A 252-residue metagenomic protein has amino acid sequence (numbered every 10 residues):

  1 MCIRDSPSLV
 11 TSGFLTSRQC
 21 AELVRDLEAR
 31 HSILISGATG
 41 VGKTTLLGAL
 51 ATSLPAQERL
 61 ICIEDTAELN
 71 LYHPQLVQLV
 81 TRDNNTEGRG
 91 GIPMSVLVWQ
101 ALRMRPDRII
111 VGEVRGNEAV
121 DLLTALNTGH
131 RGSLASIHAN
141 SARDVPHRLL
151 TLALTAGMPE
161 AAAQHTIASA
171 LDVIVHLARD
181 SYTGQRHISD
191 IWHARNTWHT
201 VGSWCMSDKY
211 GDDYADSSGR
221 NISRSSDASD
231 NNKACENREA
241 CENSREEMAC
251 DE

Functional and structural regions predicted by a protein language model:
R4-A29: P-loop NTP-binding catalytic core
S6-T11, G48, T52-W99, V145-L149: P-loop NTPase switch/communication element
S32: Walker A (P-loop) ATP-phosphate-binding motif of ABC ATPase nucleotide-binding domains
I35: Hydrophobic anchor at the beta1->P-loop junction of P-loop NTPases
G40: Walker A (P-loop) phosphate-binding loop of P-loop NTPases
K43: Conserved lysine of the Walker
E64, L69-P74, A101-N196: Conserved P-loop NTPase nucleotide-binding/switch module
A168-D230, E246-E252: Conserved P-loop NTPase
